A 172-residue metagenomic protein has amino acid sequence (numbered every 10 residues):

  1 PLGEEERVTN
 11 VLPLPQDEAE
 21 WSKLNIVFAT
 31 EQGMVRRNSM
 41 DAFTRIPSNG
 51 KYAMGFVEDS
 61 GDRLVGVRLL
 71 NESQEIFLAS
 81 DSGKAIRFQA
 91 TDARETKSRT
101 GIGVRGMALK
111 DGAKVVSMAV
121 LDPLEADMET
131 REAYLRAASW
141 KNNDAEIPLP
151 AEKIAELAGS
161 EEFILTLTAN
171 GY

Functional and structural regions predicted by a protein language model:
P1-Y172: C-terminal interaction appendages of subunits in large macromolecular complexes
